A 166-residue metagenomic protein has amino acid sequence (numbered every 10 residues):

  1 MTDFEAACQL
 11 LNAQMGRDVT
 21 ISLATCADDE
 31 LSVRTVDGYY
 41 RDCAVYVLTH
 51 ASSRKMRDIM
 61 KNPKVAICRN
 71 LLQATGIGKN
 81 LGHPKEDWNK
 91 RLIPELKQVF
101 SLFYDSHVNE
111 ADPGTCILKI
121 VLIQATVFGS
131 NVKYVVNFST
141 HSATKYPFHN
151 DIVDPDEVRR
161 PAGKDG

Functional and structural regions predicted by a protein language model:
M1-T20, K145-Y146, D165-G166: Extreme N-terminal tail/first-helix region
T2, Q73-G166: Charged, gly/pro-rich active-site loop segments
A7, S22, L31, C43 (+4 more regions): Generic preference for well-ordered secondary structure
Q9-M15, S53-D58, H107: Short linear motifs in intrinsically disordered
G16, M60, I67-R69, A111-P113 (+1 more regions): A generic structural signal for short, non-catalytic loop/turn and secondary-structure boundary residues
G16-S22, Q98-F103: Short Pro/Gly-enriched beta-strand edge/turn motifs at strand-loop
D18-A51, M56-I59, V65-R69, I77-K79: Short beta-strand segments
